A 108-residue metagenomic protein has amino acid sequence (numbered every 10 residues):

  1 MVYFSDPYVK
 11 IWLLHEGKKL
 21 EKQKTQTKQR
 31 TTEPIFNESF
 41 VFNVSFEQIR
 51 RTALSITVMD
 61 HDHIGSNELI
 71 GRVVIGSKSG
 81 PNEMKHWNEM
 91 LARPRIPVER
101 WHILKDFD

Functional and structural regions predicted by a protein language model:
M1-V9: Short coil-to-beta strand junction motifs in C2/discoidin
Y8, E21-T32, F36-N43, S55-D108: C2 and C2-like phospholipid-binding beta-sandwich domains
L14-K18: Change "in extracellular beta-sheet-rich domains … of secreted and cell-surface proteins" to "in beta-sheet-rich domains
I49-A53: Extracellular Ig-like/FN3 beta-sandwich strand-entry sites
